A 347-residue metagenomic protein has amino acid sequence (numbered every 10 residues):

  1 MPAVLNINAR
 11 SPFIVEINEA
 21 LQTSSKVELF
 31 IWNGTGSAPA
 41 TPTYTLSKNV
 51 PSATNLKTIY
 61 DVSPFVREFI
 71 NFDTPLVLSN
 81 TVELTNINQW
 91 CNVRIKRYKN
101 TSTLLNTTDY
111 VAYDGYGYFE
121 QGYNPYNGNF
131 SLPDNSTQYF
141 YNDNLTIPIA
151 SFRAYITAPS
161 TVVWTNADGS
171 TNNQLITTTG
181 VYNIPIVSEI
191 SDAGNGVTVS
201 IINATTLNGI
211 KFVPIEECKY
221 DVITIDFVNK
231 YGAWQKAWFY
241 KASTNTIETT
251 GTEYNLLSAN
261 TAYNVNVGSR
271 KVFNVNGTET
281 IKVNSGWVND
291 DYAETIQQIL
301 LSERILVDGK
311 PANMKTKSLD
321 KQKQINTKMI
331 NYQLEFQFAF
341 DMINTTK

Functional and structural regions predicted by a protein language model:
M1-C218: Preference for solvent-exposed, low-hydrophobicity sequence contexts
P2-V4, N8-P12, A20-Q22, Y155 (+1 more regions): Extracellular/virion structural assembly segments
